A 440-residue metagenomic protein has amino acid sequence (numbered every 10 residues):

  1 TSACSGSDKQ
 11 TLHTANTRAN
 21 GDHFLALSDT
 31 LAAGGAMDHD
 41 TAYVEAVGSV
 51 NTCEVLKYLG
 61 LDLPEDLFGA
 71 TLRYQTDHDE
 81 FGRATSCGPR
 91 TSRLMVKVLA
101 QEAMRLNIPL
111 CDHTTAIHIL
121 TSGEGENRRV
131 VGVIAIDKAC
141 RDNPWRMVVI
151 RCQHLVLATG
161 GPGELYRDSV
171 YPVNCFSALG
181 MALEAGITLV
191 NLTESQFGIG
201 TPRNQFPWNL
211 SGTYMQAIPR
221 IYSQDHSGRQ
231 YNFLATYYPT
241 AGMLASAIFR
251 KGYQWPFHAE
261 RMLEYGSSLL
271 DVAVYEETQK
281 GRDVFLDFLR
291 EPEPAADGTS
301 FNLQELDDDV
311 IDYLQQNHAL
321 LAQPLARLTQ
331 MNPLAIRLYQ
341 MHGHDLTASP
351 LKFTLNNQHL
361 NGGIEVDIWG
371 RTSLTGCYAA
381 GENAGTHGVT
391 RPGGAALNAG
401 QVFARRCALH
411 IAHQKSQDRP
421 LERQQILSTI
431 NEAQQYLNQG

Functional and structural regions predicted by a protein language model:
T1-G34, S169, E194-A217: Conserved N-terminal glycine-rich FAD pyrophosphate-binding loop of Rossmann-like flavoproteins
T14-L63, E184-L189, S195: Conserved FAD-binding subdomain of flavin-dependent enzymes
T52-W145, A158, T201-Q216, A295-Q315: Conserved redox-cofactor binding core of oxidoreductases
I117-R129, I134-K138, Q323-A384: A glycine-rich dinucleotide-binding beta-alpha-beta segment and adjacent secondary-structure elements that constitute
R141-H154, T372-G376: Core beta-strand elements of the Rossmann-like FAD/NAD(P) dinucleotide-binding domain in flavoenzyme oxidoreductases
R151-W208, G394-H410: Glycine-rich loop(s) and the adjacent beta-strand/alpha-helix scaffold that form part
T188-R337, H410: An anion/pyrophosphate-binding glycine-rich loop and adjacent beta-alpha core in soluble alpha-beta enzymes
Q414-G440: Long, amphipathic alpha-helical stalk/connector segments used for oligomerization, subunit docking, or mechanical
